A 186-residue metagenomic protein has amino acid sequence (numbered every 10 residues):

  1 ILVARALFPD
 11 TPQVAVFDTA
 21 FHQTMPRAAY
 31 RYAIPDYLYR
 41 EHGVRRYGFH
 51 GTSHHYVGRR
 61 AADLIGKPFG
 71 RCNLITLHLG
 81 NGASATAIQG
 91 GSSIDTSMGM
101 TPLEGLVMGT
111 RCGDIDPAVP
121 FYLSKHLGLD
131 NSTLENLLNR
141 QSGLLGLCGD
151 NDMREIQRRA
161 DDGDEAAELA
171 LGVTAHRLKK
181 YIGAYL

Functional and structural regions predicted by a protein language model:
I1-A15, T19: Conserved phosphate-binding loops in N-terminal lobes of ATP-dependent enzymes of the actin/Hsp70/sugar-kinase
V3-A6, Y56-L64, V119-L123, T133 (+3 more regions): Alpha-helical scaffold segments in soluble metabolic enzymes
D10, L64-R71, H126-S132, A160-A166: Short, glycine- and charge-enriched coil/turn segments that flank and shape catalytic ligand pockets
T19-H22, Q141: Short glycine-enriched loops at secondary-structure junctions
Q23-H126: Glycine-rich phosphate-binding loop of actin/hexokinase-like ATP-binding domains
G48, T52-Y56, A83, D114-A118 (+5 more regions): Conserved active-site and cofactor/substrate-binding residues in soluble primary-metabolism enzymes
R71-L77, S132-Q141: Beta-strand segments within the central parallel beta-sheet cores of soluble alpha/beta enzyme folds
N136, R140-G149, M153-L186: Adenine-nucleotide phosphate-binding core of ATP-dependent small-molecule kinases
